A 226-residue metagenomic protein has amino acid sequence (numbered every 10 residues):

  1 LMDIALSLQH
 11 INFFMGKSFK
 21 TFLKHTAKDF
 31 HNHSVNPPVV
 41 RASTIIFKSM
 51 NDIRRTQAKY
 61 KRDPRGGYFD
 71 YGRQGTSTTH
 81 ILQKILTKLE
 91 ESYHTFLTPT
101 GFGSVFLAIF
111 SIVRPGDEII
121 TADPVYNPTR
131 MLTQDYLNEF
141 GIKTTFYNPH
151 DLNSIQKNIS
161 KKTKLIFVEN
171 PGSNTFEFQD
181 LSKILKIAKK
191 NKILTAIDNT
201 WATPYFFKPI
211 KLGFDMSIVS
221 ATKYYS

Functional and structural regions predicted by a protein language model:
L1, V35, E91-S92: Short, well-ordered loop/turn elements at secondary-structure boundaries
L1-F14: N-terminal amphipathic/basic-hydrophobic helices that include classical n-h-c signal peptides and signal-anchor
N12-G66: N-terminal glycine-rich, Lys/His-bearing helix-loop that initiates the first secondary-structure elements of many
K17-T21, K84-K88, G213-D215: Short, hydrophobic/aliphatic alpha-helical segments
L23, A27, H94-S226: Conserved PLP-enzyme active-site core in the AAT-like
S43-I45, G75, G101-F102, D123: Short glycine-rich, polar/acidic loop-and-turn segments at beta strand-coil junctions
N51-G103, T133-D135: Conserved N-terminal alpha-helix of the aminotransferase class I/II PLP-enzyme fold
